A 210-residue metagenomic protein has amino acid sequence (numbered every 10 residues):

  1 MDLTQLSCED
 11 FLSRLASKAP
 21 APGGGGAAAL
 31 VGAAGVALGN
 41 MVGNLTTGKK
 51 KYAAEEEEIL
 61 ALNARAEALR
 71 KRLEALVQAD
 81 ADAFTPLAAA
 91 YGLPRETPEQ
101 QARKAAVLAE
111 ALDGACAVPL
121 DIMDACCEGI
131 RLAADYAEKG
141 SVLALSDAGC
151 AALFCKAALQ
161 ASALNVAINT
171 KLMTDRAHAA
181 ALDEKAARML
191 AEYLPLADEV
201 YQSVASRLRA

Functional and structural regions predicted by a protein language model:
L3-P22: Short, hydrophobic/aliphatic alpha-helical segments
F11, A34-M41, A83, I122-L132 (+3 more regions): Amphipathic, well-ordered alpha-helical segments in soluble domains
S17-L38, A144-S162: Conserved phosphate/anionic-ligand binding catalytic regions in large, soluble enzymes, centered on
L30-A34, L62, L69-L76, A115-A125 (+6 more regions): Amphipathic alpha-helix face/heptad-repeat signature
M41-A53: Transmembrane signal-anchor/signal-peptide helices with a preference for the extracytoplasmic
K50-A89, M189, L196: A structural-propensity feature for long, helix-poor, extended segments
D80, F84-L153, A157, N169: Amphipathic alpha-helical interface segments
G129-L132, A144-V204, A210: Preference for long, well-ordered alpha-helical segments
